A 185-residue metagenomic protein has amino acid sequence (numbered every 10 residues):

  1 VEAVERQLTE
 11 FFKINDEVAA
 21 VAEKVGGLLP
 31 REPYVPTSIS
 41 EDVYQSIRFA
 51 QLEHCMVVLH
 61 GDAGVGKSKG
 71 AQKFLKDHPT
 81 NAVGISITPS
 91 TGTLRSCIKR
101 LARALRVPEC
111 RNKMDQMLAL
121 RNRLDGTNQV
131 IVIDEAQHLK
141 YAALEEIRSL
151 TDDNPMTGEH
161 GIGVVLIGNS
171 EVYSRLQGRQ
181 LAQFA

Functional and structural regions predicted by a protein language model:
V1-H54: A short, basic N-terminal segment
V25, T93-R100, V107-L150, N154-V165: Mid-core helix/loop region of P-loop NTP-binding domains shared across ATPases and GTPases
L52-K73, P89-S90: Walker A/P-loop nucleotide-binding motif
M56-G64, L139, T151-L181: Sensor-1/coupling segment of RecA-like P-loop NTPase cores
M56-H60, G84, V132: Short hydrophobic/aromatic beta-strand immediately N-terminal to the Walker A/P-loop
H78-S90: Conserved catalytic segments around the Walker B and adjacent sensor/switch elements of P-loop NTPase domains
T80, G178-A185: A short helix-turn-beta junction within AAA+ P-loop NTPase domains corresponding to the substrate/partner-engaging
